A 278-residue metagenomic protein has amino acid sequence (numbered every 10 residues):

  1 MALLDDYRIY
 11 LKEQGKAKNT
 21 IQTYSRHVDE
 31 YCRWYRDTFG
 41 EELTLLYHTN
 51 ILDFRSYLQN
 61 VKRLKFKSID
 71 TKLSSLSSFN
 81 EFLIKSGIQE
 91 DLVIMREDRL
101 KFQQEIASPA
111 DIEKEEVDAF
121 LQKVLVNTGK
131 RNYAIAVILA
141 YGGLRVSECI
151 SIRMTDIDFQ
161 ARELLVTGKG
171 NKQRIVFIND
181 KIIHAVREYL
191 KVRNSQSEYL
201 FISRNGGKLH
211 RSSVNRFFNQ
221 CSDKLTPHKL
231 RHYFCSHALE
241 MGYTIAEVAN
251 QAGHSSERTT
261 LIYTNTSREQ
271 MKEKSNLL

Functional and structural regions predicted by a protein language model:
M1-L278: Conserved catalytic core of the tyrosine transesterase superfamily
